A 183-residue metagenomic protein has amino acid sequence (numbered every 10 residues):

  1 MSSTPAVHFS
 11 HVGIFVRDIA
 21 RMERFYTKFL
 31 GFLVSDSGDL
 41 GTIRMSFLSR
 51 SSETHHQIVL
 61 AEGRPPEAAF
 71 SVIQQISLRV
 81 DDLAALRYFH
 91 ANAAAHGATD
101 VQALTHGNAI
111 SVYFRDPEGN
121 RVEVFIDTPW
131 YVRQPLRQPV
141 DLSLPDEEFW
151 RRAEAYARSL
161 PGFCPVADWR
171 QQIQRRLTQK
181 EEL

Functional and structural regions predicted by a protein language model:
M1-F9: Short, extreme N-terminal leader segments that mark the start of a protein/domain
S3, F15-H55, E182: Core segments of cupin and vicinal oxygen chelate
V7, V16-A20, I76-R121, I126-Q134 (+1 more regions): Vicinal oxygen chelate
F9-H11, S71-I76: Eukaryotic phosphotyrosine signaling hubs
H11, F47, S111: Conserved beta-strand and immediately adjacent loop positions that scaffold enzyme active sites
H11, L30, E123: Short catalytic micro-motifs in class I SAM-dependent methyltransferases
G13-V16, D36, S52, R64 (+2 more regions): Short, flexible loop/turn elements at secondary-structure junctions
L33-S71, R115, R121-P129: Conserved short beta-strand elements that form part of the metal-binding/catalytic scaffold of enzyme active sites
